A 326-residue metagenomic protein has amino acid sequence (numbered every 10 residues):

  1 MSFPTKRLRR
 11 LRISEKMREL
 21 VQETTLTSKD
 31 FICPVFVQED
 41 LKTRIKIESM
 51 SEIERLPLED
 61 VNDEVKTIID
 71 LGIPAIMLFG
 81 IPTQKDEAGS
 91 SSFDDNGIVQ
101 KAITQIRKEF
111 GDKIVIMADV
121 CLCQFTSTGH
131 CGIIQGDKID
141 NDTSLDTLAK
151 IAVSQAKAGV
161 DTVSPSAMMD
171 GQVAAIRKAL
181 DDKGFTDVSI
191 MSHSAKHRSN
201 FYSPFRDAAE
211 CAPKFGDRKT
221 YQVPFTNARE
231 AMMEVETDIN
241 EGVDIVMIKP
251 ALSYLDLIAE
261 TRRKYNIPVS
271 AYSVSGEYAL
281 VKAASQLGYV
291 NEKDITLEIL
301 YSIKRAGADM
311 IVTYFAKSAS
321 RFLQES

Functional and structural regions predicted by a protein language model:
M1-Q22: N-terminal amphipathic/basic leader segments beginning at the initiator methionine
S2-F3, L26-I32, Q38-S326: Alpha/beta enzyme core
